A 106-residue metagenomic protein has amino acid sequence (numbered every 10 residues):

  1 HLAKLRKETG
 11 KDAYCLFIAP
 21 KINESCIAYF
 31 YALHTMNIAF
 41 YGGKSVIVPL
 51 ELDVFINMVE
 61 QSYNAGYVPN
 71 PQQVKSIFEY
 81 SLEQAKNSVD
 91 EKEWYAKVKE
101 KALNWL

Functional and structural regions predicted by a protein language model:
H1-W105: Catalytic core segments in nucleotide and nucleic-acid processing enzymes
